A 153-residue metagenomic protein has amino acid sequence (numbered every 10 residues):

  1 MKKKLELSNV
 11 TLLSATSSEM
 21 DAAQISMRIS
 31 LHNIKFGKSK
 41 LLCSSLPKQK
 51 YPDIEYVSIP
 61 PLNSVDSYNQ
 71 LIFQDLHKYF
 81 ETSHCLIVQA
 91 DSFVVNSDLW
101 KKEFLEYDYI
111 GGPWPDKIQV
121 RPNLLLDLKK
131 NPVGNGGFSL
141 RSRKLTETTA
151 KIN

Functional and structural regions predicted by a protein language model:
M1-R28: N-proximal low-complexity "stem/linker" segments adjacent to membrane-targeting elements
I25-G37: Short, acidic, metal-binding catalytic loop of nucleotide-sugar glycosyltransferases
K35-S44, I110-G112: Short, hydrophobic beta-strand segments that form beta-sheet elements in well-ordered domains
S39, A90-D91, S142: Generic structural signal for small/hydrophobic residues in well-ordered secondary structure, especially within
K40-S83: Active-site-proximal specificity loops/subdomain of glycosyltransferases
T82-V95: Short beta-strand-to-loop acidic/aromatic patch adjacent to the donor-nucleotide binding site
S92-D127: Conserved donor-nucleotide/metal-binding helix-loop-beta segment in metal-dependent transferases, i.e., the alpha-helix
N131-N153: Catalytic core and acceptor-binding pocket of nucleotide-sugar-dependent glycosyltransferases
